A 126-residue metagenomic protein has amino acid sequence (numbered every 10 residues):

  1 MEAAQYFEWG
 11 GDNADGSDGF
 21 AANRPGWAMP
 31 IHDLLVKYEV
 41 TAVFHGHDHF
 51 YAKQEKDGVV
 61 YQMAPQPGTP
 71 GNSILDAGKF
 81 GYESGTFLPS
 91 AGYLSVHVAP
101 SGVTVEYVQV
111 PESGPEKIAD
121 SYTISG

Functional and structural regions predicted by a protein language model:
M1-P115: Long, structured stretches of catalytic cores involved in phosphate-ester chemistry, encompassing
P115-D120, S125: Local beta-strand/beta-hairpin segments that build beta-sheet-rich folds
